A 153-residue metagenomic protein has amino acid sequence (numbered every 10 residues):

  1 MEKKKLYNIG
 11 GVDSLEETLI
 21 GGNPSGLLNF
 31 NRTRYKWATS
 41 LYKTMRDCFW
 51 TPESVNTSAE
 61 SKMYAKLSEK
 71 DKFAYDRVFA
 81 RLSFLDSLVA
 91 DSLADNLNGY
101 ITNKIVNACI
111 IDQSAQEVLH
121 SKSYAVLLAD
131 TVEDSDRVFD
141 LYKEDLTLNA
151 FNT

Functional and structural regions predicted by a protein language model:
E2-T153: Non-heme di-metal
